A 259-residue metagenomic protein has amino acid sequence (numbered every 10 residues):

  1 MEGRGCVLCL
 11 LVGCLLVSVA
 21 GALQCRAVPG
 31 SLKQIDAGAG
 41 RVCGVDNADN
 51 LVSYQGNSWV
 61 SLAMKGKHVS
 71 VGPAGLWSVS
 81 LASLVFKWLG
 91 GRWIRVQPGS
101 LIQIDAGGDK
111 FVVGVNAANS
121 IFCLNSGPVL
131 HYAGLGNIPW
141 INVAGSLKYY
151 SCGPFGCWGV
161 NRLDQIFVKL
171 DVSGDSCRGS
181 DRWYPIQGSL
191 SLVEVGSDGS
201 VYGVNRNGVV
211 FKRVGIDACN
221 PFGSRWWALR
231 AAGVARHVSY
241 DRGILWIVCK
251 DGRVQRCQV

Functional and structural regions predicted by a protein language model:
M1-L11: Classical eukaryotic N-terminal signal peptides for Sec-dependent ER targeting/secretion, especially the positively
L15-A37, N47-G72, L81-G108, N119-Y149 (+3 more regions): Trp- and S/T/G-rich repeat-edge/linker motifs of beta-rich repeat architectures
A39-G40, P73-A74, D109-K110, N119 (+3 more regions): Short coil/turn segments that connect the beta-strands within blades of beta-propeller domains
V42-C43, V52, W77, F86 (+6 more regions): Conserved beta-propeller blade signature
V45-N47, V79-A82, V115-A117, V160-R162 (+2 more regions): Beta-strand C-termini and the immediately following turn/loop, strongest in propeller blades
